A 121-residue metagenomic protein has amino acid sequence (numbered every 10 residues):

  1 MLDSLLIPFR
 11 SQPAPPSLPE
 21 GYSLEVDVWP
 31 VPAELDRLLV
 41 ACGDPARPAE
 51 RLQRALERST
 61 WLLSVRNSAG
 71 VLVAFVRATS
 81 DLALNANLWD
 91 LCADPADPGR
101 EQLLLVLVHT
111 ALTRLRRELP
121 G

Functional and structural regions predicted by a protein language model:
L2-E50: Short amphipathic alpha-helix that is part of the acyltransferase structural core
F9, L63-R66: Short beta-strand element of the conserved SAM-dependent methyltransferase core
A49-Q53, F75-R77: Short secondary-structure capping micro-motifs at structural edges
Q53-S64: A short helix-loop-beta-strand connector motif used in the catalytic cores of GNAT acetyltransferases and, in some
S64, V71-S80, N85-N87, C92: Conserved beta-strand in the GNAT
A93, G99-R114: Conserved acetyl-CoA-binding loop-helix of GNAT-fold acetyltransferases
L115-G121: Conserved GNAT acetyl-CoA-binding A-motif
